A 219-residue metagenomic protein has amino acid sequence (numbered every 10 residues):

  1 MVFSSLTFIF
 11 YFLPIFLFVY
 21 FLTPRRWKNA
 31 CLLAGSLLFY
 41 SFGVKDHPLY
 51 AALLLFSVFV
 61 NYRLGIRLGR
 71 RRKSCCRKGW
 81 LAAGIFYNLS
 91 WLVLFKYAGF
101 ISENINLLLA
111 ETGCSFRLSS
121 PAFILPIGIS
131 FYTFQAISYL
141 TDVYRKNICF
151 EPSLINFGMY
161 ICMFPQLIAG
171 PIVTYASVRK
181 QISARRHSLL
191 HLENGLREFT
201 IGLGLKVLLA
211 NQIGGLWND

Functional and structural regions predicted by a protein language model:
M1-D219: Membrane-embedded transmembrane alpha-helical bundles that form the catalytic cores of multi-pass lipid-modifying
